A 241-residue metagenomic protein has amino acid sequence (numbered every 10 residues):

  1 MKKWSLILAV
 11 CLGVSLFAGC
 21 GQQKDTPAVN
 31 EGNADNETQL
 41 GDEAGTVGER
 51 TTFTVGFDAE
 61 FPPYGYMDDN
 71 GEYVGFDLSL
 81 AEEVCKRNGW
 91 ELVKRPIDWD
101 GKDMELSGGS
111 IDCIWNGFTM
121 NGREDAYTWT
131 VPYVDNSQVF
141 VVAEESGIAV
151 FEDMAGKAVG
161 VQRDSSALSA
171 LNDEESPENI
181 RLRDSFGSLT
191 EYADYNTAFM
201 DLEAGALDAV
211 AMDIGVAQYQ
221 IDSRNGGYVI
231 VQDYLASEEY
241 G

Functional and structural regions predicted by a protein language model:
M1-V10: Positively charged n-region of N-terminal signal peptides that target proteins for export
S15-G19: C-terminal motif of bacterial Sec signal peptides marking the signal peptidase cleavage site
G21-K24: Bacterial signal peptide processing site
V29-G117, E191: Extracytoplasmic small-molecule ligand-binding "clamshell" domains of the periplasmic binding protein/Venus flytrap
T54, V139-V141, G241: Residues embedded in well-ordered beta-strands
A59-P62, Y73-K86, F118, N136-A193 (+1 more regions): Bilobed "Venus flytrap"/periplasmic-binding protein-like clamshell domains and structurally analogous long
L78, E82, K86, E91-D153 (+2 more regions): Acidic, polar ligand-binding/catalytic clefts
G101-M104, G117-A126, A170-E174, N196 (+2 more regions): A ligand-binding cleft/hinge motif common to bilobed small-molecule-binding domains
